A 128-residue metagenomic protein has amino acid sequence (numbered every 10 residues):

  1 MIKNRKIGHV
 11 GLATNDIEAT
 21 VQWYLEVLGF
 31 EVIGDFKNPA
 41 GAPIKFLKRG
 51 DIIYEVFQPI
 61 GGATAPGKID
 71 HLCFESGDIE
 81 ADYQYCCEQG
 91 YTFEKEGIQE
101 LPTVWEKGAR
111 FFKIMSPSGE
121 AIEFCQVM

Functional and structural regions predicted by a protein language model:
M1-A19, D70-L72, S76, C125-M128: N-terminal beta-strand motif that seeds the catalytic metal site of vicinal oxygen chelate
M1-K3, C87-M128: Vicinal oxygen chelate
I2, L12-I53: Core segments of cupin and vicinal oxygen chelate
W23, E80-Y85: Short amphipathic alpha-helices within nucleic acid-binding modules
E26-V27, Y85-Q89: Short amphipathic alpha-helices in soluble, non-transmembrane regions that often serve as interface/regulatory elements
D35-K37, P59-G61, I98-T103: Short, solvent-exposed loop/turn elements at beta->coil junctions and helix N-caps that rim active or binding pockets
P43-K45, D70, G108-F112: Short beta-strand micro-motifs in enzyme catalytic cores
